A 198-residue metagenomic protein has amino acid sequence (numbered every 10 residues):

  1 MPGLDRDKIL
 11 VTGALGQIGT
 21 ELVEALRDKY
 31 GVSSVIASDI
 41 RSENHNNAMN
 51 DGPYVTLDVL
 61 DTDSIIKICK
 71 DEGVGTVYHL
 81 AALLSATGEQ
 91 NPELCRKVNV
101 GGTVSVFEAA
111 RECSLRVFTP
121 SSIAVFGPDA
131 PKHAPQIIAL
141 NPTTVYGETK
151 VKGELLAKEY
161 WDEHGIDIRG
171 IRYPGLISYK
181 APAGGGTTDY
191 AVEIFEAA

Functional and structural regions predicted by a protein language model:
I9-K29: N-terminal Rossmann NAD(P)H-binding glycine-rich loop of SDR-like oxidoreductase domains
T12, S38, V77-L83, V117-I123 (+1 more regions): SDR active-site strand-loop-helix element
G31-N44: Conserved glycine-rich Rossmann-like NAD(P)H-binding loop of the short-chain dehydrogenase/reductase
M49-D61: Rossmann-fold cofactor-recognition segment
V59-V98: NAD(P)H-binding glycine-rich loop region in Rossmannoid oxidoreductase-like domains and their noncatalytic homologs
H79, V104-V145: Conserved Rossmann-fold NAD(P)-dependent oxidoreductase catalytic core, especially the SDR/UDP-sugar
T149: Active-site helix of classical SDR
E154-K180: Conserved beta-loop-beta element that borders a ligand/cofactor-binding pocket
